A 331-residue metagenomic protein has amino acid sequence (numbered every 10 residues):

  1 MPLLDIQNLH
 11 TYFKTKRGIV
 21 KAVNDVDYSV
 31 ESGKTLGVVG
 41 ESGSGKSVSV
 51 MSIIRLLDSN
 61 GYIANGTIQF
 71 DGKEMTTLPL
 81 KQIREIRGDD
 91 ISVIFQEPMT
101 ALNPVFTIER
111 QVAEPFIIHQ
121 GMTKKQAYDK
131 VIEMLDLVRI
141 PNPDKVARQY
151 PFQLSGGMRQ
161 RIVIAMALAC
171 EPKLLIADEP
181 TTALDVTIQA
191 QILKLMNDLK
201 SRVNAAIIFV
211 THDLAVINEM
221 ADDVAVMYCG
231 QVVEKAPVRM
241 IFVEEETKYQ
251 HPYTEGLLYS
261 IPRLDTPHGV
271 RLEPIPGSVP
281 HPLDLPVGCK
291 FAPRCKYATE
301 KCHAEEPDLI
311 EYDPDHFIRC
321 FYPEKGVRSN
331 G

Functional and structural regions predicted by a protein language model:
I63-E74: Conserved ABC transporter NBD signature motif
E74, K125-K145, E255, Y259: Conserved ABC ATPase "signature" region
V112, I164, I188, I192: Hydrophobic anchor residue at the start of the ABC signature
A169-K173: A short, proline-enriched helix->beta-strand linker immediately N-terminal to the Walker B motif in ABC-type P-loop
L184, I188-V270: P-loop NTP-binding/switch modules centered on Walker-like glycine-rich loops
V238-G331: Charged, flexible cofactor/metal-binding loops and thiol motifs
